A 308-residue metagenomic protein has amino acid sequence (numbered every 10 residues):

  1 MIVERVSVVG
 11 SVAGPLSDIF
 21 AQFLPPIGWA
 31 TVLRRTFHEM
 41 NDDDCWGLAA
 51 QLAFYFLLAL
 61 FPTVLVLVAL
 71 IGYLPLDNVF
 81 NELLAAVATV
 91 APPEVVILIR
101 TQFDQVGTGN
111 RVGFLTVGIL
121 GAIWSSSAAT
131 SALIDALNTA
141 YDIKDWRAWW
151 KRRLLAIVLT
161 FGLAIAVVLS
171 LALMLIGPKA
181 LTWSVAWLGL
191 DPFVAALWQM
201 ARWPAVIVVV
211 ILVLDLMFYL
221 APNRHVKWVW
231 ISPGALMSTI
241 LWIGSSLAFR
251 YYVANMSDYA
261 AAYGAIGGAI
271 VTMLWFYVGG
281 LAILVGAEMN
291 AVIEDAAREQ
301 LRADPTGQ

Functional and structural regions predicted by a protein language model:
M1-Q308: Membrane-embedded alpha-helices and immediately adjacent juxtamembrane helical segments in alpha-helical membrane
